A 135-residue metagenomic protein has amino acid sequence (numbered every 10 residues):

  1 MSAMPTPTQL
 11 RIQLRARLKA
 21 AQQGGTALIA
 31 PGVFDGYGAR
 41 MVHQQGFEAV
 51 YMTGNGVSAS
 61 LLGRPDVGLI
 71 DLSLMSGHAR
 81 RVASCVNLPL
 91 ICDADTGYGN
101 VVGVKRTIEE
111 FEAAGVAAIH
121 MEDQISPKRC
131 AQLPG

Functional and structural regions predicted by a protein language model:
M1-G32, R40-Q45: N-terminal amphipathic alpha-helix/helix-capping segment at the start of soluble metabolic enzymes
I12-Q13, A20, R64-C92, A114 (+1 more regions): Alpha-helix-loop-beta-strand connector modules within alpha/beta enzyme cores
I29-D35, V50-M52, L90-A94, I119-M121: Hydrophobic faces of well-ordered beta-strands that scaffold small-molecule active sites in alpha/beta enzyme cores
P31-G36, L69-L74, T96-A114: Glycine-rich anion/phosphate-binding loops
G46, G115: Conserved functional loop/turn residues at catalytic and ligand-binding sites
A49-L74, T96-V101, H120-G135: Glycine-rich, proline-tolerant flexible connector loops at the mouths of alpha/beta enzymes
